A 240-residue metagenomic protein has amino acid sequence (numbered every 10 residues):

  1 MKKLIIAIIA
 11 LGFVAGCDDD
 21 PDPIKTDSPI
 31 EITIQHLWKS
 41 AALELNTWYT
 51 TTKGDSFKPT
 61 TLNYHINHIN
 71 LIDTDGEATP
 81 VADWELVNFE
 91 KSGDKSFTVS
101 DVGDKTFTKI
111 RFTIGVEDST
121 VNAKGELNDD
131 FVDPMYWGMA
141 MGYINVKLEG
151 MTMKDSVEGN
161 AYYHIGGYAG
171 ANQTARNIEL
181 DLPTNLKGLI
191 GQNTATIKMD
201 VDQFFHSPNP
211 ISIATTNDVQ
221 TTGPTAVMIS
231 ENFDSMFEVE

Functional and structural regions predicted by a protein language model:
M1-L4: Positively charged n-region of N-terminal signal peptides that target proteins for export
I6-I8: Sec-dependent N-terminal signal peptides
F13-G16: C-terminal motif of bacterial Sec signal peptides marking the signal peptidase cleavage site
D18-E240: A short, solvent-exposed, low-complexity linear motif enriched for acidic/polar residues with Pro/Gly/Ser/Thr
